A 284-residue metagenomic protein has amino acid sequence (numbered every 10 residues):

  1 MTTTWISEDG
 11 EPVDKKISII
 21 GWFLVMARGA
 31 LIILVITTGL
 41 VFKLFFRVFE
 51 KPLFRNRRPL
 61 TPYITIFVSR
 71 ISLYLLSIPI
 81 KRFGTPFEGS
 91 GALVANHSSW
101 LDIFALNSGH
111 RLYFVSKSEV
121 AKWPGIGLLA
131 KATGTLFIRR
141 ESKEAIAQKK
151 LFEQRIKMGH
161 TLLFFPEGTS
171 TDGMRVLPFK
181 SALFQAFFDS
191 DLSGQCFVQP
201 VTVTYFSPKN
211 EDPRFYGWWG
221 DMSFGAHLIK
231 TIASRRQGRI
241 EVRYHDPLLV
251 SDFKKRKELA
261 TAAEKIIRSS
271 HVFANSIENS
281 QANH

Functional and structural regions predicted by a protein language model:
M1-A92: Membrane-anchoring hydrophobic helices of lipid-metabolizing enzymes
M1-D14, S72-F83, L101, T135 (+4 more regions): Soluble, non-transmembrane catalytic domains of enzymes that act on hydrophobic metabolites at membranes
G39-P62, L73-L75, S90-K143, G194: Catalytic core of membrane glycerolipid acyltransferases/transacylases, capturing the structured, soluble-facing
R55, T169-D172, L249-V250: Short histidine/acidic/glycine/proline-rich micro-motifs that form metal- and phosphate-coordinating active-site loops
G84-P86, L151-K157: Short amphipathic alpha-helix with an adjacent loop that forms part of the alpha/beta core around
S90-A92, T161-F165, F197: Residue-level preference for the first positions of well-ordered beta-strands
G125-G127, M174-K254: A cross-family acyltransferase "interaction/gating" segment
F152-E153, H160-L162, G168-F179: Soluble extracytoplasmic domains of inner/organellar membrane proteins
